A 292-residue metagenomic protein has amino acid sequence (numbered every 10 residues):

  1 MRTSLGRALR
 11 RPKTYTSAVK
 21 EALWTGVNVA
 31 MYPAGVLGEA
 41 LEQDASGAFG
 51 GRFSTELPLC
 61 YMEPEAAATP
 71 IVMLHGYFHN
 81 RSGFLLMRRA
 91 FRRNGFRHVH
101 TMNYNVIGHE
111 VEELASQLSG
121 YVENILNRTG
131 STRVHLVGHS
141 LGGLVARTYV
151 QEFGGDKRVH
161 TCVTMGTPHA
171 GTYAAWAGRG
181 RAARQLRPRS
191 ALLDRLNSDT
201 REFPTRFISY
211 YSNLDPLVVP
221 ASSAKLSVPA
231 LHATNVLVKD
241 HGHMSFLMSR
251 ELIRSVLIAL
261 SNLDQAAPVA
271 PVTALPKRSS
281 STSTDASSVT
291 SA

Functional and structural regions predicted by a protein language model:
M1-V72, L85-L86, N94, P268-A292: Flexible, membrane-associating and regulatory peripheral segments of lipid-active enzymes
V19, V29, G83, V111 (+5 more regions): Short, function-defining helix-loop hinge/capping sites that tune catalysis or transport
L23, A115-S119, S249-L257: Short, amphipathic alpha-helical "lid/cap" segments that border enzyme active or binding sites
I71-S82, R88-P204, Y210-Y211, L217 (+3 more regions): Serine-dependent carboxylesterase/thioesterase catalytic core of lipase-like alpha/beta-hydrolase/SGNH enzymes
F203-A292: C-terminal catalytic-base region of ester-bond hydrolases, centering on the histidine of the charge-relay
